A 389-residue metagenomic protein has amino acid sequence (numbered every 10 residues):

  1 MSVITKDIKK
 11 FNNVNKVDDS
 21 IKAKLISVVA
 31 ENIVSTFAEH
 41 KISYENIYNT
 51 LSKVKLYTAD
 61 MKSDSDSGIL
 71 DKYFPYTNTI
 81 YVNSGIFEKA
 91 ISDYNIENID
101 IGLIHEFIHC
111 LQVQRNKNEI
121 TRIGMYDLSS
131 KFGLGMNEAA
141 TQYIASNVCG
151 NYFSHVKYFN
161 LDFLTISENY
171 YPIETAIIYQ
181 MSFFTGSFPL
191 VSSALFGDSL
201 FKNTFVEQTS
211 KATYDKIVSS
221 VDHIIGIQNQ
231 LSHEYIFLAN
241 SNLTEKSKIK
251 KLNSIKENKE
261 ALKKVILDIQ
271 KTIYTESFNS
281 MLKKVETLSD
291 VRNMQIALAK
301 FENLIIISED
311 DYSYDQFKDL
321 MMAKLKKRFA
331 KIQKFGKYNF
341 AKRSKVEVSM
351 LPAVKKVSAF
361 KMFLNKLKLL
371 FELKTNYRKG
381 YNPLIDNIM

Functional and structural regions predicted by a protein language model:
M1-K6, T141, F340, K345-M389: Non-Sec secretion/translocation targeting segments of pathogen effectors
I4-T5, K9, T165-Y338, R343 (+2 more regions): Pan-zinc metallopeptidase signature
T5, A23, S27-A30, S35 (+11 more regions): Low-complexity, repetitive regions of proteins mediating host interaction that are extracellular, surface-exposed
N13-K89, D93-E97, K117: Auxiliary, metal-adjacent structural segments of Zn-dependent hydrolase domains
K22-I26, D100, I104, G133 (+1 more regions): Hydrophobic (often cysteine-bearing) scaffold residues that line and stabilize catalytic clefts of nucleotide/cofactor
N95, L111-N116, Y126-L134: Amphipathic interfacial helices
N98-N118, E138, Q142, S146: Active-site recognition of the HExxH zinc-binding catalytic motif
Y126-Y171: Post-HExxH zinc-binding segment in Zn-dependent metallohydrolases
